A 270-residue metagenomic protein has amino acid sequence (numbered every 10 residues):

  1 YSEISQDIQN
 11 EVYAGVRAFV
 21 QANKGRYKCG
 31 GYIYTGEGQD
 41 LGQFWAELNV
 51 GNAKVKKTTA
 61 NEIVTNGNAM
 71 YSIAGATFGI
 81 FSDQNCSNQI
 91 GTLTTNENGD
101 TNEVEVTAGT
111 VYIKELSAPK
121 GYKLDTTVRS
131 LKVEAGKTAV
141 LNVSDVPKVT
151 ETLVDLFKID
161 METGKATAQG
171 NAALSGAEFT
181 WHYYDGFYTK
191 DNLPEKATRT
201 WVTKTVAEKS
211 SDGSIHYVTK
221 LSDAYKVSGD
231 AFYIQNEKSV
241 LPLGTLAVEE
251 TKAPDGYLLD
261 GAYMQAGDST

Functional and structural regions predicted by a protein language model:
Y1-N49: Acidic/charged, solvent-exposed loop-and-adjacent secondary-structure segments enriched in E/D, K/R, S/T, and G/P
F44-T270: Solvent-exposed loop/turn and edge beta-strand elements of beta-rich ligand-binding domains
